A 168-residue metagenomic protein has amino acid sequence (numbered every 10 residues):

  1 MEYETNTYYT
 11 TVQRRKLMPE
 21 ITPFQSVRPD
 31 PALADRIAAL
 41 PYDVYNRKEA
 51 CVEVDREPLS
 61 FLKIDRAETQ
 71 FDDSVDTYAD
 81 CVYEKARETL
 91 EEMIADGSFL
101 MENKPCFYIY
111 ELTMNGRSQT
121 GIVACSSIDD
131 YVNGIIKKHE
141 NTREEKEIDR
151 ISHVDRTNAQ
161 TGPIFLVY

Functional and structural regions predicted by a protein language model:
E2-Y168: A cross-family signal for N-terminal binding/gating loops and helix N-caps that shape access to the active site
